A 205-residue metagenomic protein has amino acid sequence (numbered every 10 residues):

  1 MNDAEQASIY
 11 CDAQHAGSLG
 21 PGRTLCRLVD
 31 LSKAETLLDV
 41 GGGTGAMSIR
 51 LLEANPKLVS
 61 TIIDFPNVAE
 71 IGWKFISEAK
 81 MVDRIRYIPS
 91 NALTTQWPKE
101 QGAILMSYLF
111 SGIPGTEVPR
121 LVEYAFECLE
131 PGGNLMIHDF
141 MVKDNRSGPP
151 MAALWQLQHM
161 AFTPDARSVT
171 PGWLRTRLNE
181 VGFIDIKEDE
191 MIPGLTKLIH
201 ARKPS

Functional and structural regions predicted by a protein language model:
M1-E35: Conserved Class I S-adenosyl-L-methionine-dependent methyltransferase catalytic core
T36, V40-S205: Alpha-helical subdomain
